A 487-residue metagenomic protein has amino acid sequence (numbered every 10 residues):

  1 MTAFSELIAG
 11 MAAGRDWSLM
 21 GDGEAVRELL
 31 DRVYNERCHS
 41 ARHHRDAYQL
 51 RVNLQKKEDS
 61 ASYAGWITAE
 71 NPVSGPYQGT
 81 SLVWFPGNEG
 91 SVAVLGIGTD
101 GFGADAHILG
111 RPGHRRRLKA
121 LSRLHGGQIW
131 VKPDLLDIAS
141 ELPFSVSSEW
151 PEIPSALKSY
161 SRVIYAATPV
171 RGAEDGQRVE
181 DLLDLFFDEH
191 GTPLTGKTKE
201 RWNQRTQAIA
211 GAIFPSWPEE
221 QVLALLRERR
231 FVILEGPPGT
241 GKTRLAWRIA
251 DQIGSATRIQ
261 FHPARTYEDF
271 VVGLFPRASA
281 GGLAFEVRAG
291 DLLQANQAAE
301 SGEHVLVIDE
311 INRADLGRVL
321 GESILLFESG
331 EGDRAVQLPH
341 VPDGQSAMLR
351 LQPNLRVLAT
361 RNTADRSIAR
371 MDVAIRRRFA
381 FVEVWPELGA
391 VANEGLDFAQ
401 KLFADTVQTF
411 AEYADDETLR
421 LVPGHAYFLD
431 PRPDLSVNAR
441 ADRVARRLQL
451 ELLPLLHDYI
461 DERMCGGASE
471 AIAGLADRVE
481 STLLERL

Functional and structural regions predicted by a protein language model:
M1-A13, L142-R201: Long, solvent-exposed, polar/charged low-complexity segments
M1-C38: N-terminal "first-domain core" detector
G21, G87-S148: Compact, glycine/acidic-enriched structural inserts
D31-N53: A positional "C-terminalness" feature that preferentially activates on distal terminal regions of long, nucleic
R45-W84: Amphipathic, interaction-prone secondary-structure segments
K57-A61, A69-N71, G87-V92, G101-F102 (+1 more regions): Short, charged/polar surface micro-motifs in flexible loops or helix N-caps
S62, T80-S81, A93, R230 (+2 more regions): Residue-level detector of short, conserved catalytic/binding motifs and their immediate flanks
G191-L487: C-terminal regulatory/interaction module of P-loop NTP-utilizing enzymes
